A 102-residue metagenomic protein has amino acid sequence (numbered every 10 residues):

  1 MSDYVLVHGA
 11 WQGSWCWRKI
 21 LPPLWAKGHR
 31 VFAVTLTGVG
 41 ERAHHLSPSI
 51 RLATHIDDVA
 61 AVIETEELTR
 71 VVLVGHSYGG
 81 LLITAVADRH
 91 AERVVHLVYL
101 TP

Functional and structural regions predicted by a protein language model:
D3-H8: Short beta-strand element of the alpha/beta-hydrolase
G9-Q12, S77: Active-site glycine-rich loops that stabilize anionic/oxyanionic intermediates across multiple enzyme folds
W11-K19, V31, E41: Serine-hydrolase catalytic-loop signature spanning alpha/beta hydrolases and amidase-signature enzymes
W17, L24-W25: Hydrophobic alpha-helical packing residues
R18-K19, H45, T84-A87: Short amphipathic alpha-helical segments
R30-F32, G38-V72, D88-R89: Active-site loop/oxyanion-hole signature of alpha/beta-hydrolase fold enzymes
T69-P102: Conserved hydrolase catalytic core segment
